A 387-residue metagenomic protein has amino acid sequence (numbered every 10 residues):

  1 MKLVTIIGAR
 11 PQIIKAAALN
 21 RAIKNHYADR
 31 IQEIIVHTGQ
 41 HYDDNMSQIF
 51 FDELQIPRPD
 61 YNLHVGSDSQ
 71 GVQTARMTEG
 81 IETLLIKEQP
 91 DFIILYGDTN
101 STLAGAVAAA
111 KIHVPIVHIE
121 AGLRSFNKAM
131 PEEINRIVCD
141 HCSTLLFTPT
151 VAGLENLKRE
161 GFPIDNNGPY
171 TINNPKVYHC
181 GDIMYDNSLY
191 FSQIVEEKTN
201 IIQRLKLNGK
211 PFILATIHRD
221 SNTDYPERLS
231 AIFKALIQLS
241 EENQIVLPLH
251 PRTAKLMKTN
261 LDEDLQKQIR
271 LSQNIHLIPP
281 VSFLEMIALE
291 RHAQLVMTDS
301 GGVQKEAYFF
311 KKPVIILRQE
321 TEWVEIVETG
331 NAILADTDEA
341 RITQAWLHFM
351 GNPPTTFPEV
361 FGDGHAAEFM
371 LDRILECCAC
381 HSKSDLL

Functional and structural regions predicted by a protein language model:
V4-A9, I13-K24, A28, F50-D52 (+1 more regions): Active-site and donor-binding regions of nucleotide-sugar-utilizing enzymes
H26-I34, E241-I245: A generic structural motif
G39-P57: N-terminal beta-loop-helix "entrance" segment that forms/cooperates in small-molecule cofactor or anionic ligand
Q40, I194-H292: Donor-nucleotide binding loops and adjacent catalytic segments primarily of GT-B fold Leloir glycosyltransferases
H41-N45, C142-R228, A335, F357: A nucleotide-sugar donor-handling region in carbohydrate enzymes
L95-Y96, V107, H118, L146 (+1 more regions): A donor-sugar binding/catalytic signature common to diverse glycosyltransferases and related nucleotide-sugar
E322-A345, F357-E368: Change "using UDP/GDP/dTDP sugars" to "using nucleotide sugars
G351-L387: C-terminal amphipathic helix plus adjacent low-complexity, charged tail appended to glycosyltransferase catalytic
